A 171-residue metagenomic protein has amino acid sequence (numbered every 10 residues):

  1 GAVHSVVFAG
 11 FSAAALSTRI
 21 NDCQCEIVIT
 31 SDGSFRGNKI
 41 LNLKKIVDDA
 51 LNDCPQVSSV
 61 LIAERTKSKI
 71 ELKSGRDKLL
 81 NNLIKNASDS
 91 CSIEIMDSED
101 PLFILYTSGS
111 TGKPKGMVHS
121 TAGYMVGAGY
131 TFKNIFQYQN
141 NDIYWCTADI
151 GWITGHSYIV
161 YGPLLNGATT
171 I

Functional and structural regions predicted by a protein language model:
G1, S110, G167: Conserved G/P- and acidic residue-centered "switch" motifs that form tight phosphate/ATP-binding loops in soluble
G1, V47, G162-L164: Short hydrophobic alpha-helical segments of the AMP-binding
V3-N82: Structural core segment of the AMP-binding/adenylate-forming
H4, I27, Y144, T170-I171: A short hydrophobic/small-residue beta-strand
F8, A148-I153: Conserved AMP-binding
A15, I20, E26-I29, E99-D100 (+2 more regions): Hydrophobic, small-residue-rich alpha-helical packing segments that form membrane-like cores
V60-A63, K73-Y106, K113, G123 (+2 more regions): Conserved pre-ATP/AMP-binding loop-to-beta segment of ANL
S120, M125-I143, G151-I171: Conserved AMP-binding/adenylation subdomain of ANL enzymes
